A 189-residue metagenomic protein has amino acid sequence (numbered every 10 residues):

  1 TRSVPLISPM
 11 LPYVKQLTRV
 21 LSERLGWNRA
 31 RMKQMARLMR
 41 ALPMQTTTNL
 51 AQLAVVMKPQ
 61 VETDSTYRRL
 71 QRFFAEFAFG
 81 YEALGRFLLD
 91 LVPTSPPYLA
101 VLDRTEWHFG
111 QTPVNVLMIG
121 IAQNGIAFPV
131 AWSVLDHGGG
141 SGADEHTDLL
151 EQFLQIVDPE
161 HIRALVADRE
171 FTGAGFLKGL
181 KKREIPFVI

Functional and structural regions predicted by a protein language model:
T1-P9: Short, Lys/Arg-enriched N-terminal segments with co-localized hydrophobic residues within the first ~10-30 amino acids
P9-L99, Q152, E184: Electropositive nucleic-acid engagement tracts
M39-L42, P59, F73-F77, E106-H108 (+2 more regions): Short secondary-structure transition/capping motifs
N49, T66, A83-L84, Y98-V101 (+5 more regions): Generic hydrophobic, aliphatic-rich segments that mediate packing or membrane embedding
L53, L99-W107, I119, A127 (+2 more regions): Short, conserved catalytic/metal-binding motifs centered on acidic residues
A78-F128: Structured nucleic-acid-interacting core domains from mobile-element enzymes and related host factors, especially RNase
V134-I189: An internal, acidic/charged active-site-proximal segment that coordinates divalent cations and/or engages
